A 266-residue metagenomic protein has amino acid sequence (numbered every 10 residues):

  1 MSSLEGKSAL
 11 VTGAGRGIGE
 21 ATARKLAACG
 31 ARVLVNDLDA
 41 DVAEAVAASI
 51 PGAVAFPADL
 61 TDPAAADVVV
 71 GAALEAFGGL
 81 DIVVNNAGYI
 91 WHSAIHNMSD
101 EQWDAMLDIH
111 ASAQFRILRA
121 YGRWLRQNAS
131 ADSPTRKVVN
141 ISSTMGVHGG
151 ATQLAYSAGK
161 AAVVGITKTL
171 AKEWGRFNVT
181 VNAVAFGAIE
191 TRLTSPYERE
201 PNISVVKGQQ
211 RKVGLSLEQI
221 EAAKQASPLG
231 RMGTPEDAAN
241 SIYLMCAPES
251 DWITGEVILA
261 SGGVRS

Functional and structural regions predicted by a protein language model:
S3, H148, S241-Y243, T254-S266: Short C-terminal tail/terminal secondary-structure segment of NAD(P)H-dependent dehydrogenase/reductase domains
S3-L34: Canonical Rossmann dinucleotide-binding motif of NAD(H)/NADP(H)-dependent dehydrogenases/reductases, specifically
A94-I95, Q102-L107, K212, A223: Substrate-binding pocket helix/loop in short-chain dehydrogenase/reductase
L118, G159, T167: Active-site helix of classical SDR
R123, K172-E173, D251: Alpha-helical segment proximal to the catalytic Tyr-Lys
S143: Residue(s) in the substrate-gating loop at a strand-loop-helix junction that position the organic substrate next
G175, T180, I253-G255: Short, small/polar-rich loop/turn modules that mediate ligand/substrate recognition or access, typified
